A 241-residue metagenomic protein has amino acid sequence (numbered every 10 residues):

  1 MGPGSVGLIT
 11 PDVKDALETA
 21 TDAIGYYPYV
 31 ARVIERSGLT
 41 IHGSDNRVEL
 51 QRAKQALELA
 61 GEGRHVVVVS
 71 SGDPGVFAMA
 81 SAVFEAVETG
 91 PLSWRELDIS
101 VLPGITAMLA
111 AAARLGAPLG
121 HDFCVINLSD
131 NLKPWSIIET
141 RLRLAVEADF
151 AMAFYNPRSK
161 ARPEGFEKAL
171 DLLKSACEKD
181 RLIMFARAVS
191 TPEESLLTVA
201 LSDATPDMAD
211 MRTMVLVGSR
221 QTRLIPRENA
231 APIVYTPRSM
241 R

Functional and structural regions predicted by a protein language model:
M1-I99, T205: Class I S-adenosyl-L-methionine
G2, V68-S71, I126-S129, F154-Y155 (+2 more regions): Short beta-strand segments
A20-A23, L59-G63, A86, G90 (+5 more regions): Change "in soluble alpha/beta enzymes" to "in soluble alpha/beta proteins
R64-S70, A117-L128, E147-F150, S202-M211: A polyampholytic, Gly/Pro-enriched intrinsically disordered region
V76-A148, Q221-T222: Class I SAM-dependent methyltransferase SAM-binding "motif I" and its flanking Rossmann-like core
E147-R241: A contiguous loop/helix-start segment that scaffolds small-molecule binding in enzyme catalytic cores
